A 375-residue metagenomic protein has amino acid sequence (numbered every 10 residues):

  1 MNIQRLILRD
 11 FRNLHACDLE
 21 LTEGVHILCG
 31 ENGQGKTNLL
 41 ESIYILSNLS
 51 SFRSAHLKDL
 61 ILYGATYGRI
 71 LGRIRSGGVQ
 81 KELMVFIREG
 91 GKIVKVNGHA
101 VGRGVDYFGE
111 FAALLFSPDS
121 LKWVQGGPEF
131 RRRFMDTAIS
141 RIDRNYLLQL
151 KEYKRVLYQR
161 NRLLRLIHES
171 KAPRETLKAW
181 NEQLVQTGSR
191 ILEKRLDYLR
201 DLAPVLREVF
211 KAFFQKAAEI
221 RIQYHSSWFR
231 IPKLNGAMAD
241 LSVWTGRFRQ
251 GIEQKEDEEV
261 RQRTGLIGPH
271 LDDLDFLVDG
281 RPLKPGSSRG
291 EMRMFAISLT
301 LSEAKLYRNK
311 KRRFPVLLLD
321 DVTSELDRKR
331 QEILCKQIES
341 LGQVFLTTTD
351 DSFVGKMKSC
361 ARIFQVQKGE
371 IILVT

Functional and structural regions predicted by a protein language model:
M1-E31, K171-V316, E325-K329, I333-L341 (+2 more regions): Conserved NTPase motor "head" modules and their coupling/switch loops across ABC/AAA+ ATPases, GTPases, and GHKL ATPases
K36: Conserved lysine of the Walker
Y44: Helix-to-loop junction immediately C-terminal to a conserved catalytic motif
S47-F130, F134-Y146, R207-E208, W244 (+1 more regions): Nucleotide-state sensing region of NTPase/ATPase domains
G72, Q343-T349: Structural recognition of the conserved hydrophobic beta-strand(s) that form the central parallel beta-sheet of P-loop
K122-W123, E129-K178, E182-V185, R190-L192: Long, charged N-terminal accessory/stalk domains
D320-V322: Walker B catalytic acidic pair
